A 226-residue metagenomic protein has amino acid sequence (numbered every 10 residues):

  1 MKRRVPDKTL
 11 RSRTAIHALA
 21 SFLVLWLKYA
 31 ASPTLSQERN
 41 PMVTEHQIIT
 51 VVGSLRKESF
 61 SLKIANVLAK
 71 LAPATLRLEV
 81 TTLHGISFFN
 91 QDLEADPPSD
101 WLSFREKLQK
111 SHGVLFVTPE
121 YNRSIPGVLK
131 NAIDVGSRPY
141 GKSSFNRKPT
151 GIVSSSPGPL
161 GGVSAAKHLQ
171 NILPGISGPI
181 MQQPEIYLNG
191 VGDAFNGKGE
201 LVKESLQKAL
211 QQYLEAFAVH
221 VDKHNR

Functional and structural regions predicted by a protein language model:
V43, I49, N90, P179-R226: Glycine-rich phosphate/pyrophosphate-binding loop and the adjoining helix
V43-P73: N-terminal beta1-alpha1 ligand-phosphate binding loop
Q47-S54, T150-S154, G199: Short beta-strand segments enriched in small/hydrophobic residues
L83-P98: N-terminal beta-loop-helix "entrance" segment that forms/cooperates in small-molecule cofactor or anionic ligand
P97-S177: Helix-loop-strand module that forms the ligand-binding subsite of alpha/beta enzymes
